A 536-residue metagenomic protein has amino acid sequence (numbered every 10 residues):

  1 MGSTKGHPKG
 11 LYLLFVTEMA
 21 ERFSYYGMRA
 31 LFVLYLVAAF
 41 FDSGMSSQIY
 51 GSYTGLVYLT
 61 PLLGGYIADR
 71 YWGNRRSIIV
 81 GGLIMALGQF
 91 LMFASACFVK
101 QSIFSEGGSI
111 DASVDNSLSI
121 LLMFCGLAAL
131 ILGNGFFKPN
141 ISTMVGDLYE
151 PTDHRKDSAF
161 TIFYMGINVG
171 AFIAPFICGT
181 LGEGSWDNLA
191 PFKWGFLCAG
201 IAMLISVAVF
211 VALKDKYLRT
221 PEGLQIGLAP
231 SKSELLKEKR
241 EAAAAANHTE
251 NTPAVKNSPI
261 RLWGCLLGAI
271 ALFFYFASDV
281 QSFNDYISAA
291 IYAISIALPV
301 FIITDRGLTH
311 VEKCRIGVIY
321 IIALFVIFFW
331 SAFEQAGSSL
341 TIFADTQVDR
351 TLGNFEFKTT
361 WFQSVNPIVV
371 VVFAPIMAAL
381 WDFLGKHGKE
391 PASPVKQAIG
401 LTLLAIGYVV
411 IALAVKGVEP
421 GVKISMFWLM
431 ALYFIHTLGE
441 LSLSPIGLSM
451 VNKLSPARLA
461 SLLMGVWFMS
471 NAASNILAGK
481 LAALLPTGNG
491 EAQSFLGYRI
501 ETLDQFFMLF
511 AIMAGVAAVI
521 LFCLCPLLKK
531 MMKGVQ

Functional and structural regions predicted by a protein language model:
M1-K9, P151-T152, G179-T341, T346-T351 (+3 more regions): Intracellular loop-helix junctions on the cytosolic face of multi-pass helical membrane proteins
K5-G55, I321, W330-F343: Helix-loop boundary and gating motifs at the non-cytosolic
M19, G88, I103-F137, A323 (+1 more regions): Hydrophobic core of transmembrane alpha-helices in multi-pass small-molecule transporters, especially MFS/SLC-type
A30, L62-L63, A94, V169-G184 (+4 more regions): A gly/Pro-rich, aromatic-decorated transmembrane alpha-helix motif that marks the paired, flexible gating helices
G51-D69, A86, F172-A174, S364-M377 (+1 more regions): Central cavity-lining transmembrane alpha-helices of secondary-active solute carriers, predominantly the Major
R70-L87, Q101, D153, E312 (+1 more regions): Cytoplasmic membrane-interface "Motif A"-like loop-to-helix N-cap segments of 12-TM Major Facilitator Superfamily
G81-L118, I399-G421: C-terminal ends and interior cores of transmembrane alpha-helices in multi-pass membrane transporters/permeases
E106, A112, T180-I201, A277-S288 (+3 more regions): A membrane-interface helix-boundary motif in multi-pass transporters
